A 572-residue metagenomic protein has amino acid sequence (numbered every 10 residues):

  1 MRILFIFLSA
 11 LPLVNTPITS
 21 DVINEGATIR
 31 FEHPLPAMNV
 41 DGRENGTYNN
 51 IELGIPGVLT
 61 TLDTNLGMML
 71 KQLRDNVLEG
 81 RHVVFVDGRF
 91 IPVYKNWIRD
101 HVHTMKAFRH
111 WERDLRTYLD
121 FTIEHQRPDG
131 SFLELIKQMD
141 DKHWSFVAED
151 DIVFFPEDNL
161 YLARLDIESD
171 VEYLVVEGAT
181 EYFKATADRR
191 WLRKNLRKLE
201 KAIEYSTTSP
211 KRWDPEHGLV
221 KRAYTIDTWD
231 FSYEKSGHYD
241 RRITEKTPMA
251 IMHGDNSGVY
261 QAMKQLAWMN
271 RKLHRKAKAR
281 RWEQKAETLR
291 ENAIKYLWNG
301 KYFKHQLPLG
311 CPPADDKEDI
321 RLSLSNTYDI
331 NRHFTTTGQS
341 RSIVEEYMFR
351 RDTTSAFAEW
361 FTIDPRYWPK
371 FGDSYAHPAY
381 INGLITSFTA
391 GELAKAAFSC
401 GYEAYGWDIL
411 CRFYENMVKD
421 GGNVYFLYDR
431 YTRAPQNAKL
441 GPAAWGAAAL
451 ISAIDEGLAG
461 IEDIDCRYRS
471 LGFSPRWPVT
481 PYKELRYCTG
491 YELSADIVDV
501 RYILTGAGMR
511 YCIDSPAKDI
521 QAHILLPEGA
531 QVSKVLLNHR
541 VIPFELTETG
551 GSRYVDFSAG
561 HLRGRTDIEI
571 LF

Functional and structural regions predicted by a protein language model:
M1-I6: Sec-dependent signal peptide recognition, specifically the positively charged N-region followed immediately by
S9-L13: Hydrophobic core
S20-T64, M68-Q72, N76, V93-W97 (+10 more regions): Catalytic cores of carbohydrate-active enzymes
I23, I29, V86, F90 (+6 more regions): The feature captures the catalytic groove of carbohydrate-active enzymes
Y94-R222, M252-N256, Y260, G383-A394 (+3 more regions): Aromatic-rich carbohydrate-recognition surfaces in CAZymes
W360-P378, E484-I497: Generic long, charged, amphipathic alpha-helical segments
E392-F572: Non-catalytic C-terminal accessory modules of carbohydrate-active enzymes
